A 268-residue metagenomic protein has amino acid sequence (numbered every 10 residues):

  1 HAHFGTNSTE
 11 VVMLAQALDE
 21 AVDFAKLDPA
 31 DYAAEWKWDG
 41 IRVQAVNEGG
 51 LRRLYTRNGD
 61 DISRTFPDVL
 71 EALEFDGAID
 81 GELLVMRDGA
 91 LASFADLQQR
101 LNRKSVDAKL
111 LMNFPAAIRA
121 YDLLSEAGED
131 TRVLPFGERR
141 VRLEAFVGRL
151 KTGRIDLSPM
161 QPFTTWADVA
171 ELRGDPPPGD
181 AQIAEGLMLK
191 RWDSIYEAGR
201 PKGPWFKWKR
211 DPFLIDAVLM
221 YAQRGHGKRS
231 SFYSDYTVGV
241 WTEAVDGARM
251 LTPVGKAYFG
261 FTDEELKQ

Functional and structural regions predicted by a protein language model:
H1-D235, G239-Q268: Catalytic cores of nucleic-acid ligases and guanylyltransferases
